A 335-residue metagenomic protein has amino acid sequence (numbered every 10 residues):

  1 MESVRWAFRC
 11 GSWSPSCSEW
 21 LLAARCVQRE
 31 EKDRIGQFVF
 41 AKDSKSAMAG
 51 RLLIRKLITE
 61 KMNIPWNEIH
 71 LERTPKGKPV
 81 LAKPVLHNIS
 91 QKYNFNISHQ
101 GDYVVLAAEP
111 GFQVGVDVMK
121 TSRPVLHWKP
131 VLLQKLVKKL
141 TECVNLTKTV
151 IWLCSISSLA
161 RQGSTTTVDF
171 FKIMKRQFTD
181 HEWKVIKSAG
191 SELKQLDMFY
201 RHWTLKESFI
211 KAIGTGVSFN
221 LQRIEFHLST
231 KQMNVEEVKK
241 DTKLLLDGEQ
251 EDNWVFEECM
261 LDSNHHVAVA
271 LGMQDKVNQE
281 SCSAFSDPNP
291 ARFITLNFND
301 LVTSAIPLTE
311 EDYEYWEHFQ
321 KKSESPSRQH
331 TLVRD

Functional and structural regions predicted by a protein language model:
M1-C154, S158-D335: Core catalytic alpha/beta fold that binds nucleotide/phospho-ligands
